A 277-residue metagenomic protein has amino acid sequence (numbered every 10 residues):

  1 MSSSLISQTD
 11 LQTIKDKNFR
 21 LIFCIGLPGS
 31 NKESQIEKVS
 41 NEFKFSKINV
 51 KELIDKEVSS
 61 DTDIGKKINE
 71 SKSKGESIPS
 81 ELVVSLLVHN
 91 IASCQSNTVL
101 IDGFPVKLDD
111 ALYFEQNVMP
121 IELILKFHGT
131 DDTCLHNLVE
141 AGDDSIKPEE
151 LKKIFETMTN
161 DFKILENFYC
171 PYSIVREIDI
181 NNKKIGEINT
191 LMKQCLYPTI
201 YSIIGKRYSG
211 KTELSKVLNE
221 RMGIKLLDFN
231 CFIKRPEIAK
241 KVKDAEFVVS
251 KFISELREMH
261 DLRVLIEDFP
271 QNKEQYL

Functional and structural regions predicted by a protein language model:
M1-L277: Glycine-rich phosphate-binding loop of ATP-dependent small-molecule kinases
